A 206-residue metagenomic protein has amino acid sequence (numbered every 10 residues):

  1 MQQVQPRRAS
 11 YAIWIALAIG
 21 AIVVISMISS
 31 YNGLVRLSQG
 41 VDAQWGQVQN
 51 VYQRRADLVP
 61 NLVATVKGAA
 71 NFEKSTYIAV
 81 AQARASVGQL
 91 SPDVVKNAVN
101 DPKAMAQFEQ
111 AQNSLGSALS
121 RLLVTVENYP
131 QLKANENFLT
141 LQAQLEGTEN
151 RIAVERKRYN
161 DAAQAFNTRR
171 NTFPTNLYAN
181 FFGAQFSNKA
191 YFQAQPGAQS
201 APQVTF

Functional and structural regions predicted by a protein language model:
M1-F206: A helix-centric hydrophobic-segment signal that preferentially recognizes long, alpha-helical stretches used
